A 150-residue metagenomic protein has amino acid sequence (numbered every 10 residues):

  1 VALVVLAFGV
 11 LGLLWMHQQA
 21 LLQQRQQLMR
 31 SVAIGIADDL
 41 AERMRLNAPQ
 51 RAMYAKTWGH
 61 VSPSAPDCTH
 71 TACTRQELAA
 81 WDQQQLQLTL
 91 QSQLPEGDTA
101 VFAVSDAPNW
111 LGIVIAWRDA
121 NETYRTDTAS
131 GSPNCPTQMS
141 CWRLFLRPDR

Functional and structural regions predicted by a protein language model:
V1-A37: Aliphatic-rich helix starts adjacent to a transmembrane/signal segment
L22-R150: Flexible, low-complexity segments enriched in proline/glycine/serine and punctuated by aromatic residues
